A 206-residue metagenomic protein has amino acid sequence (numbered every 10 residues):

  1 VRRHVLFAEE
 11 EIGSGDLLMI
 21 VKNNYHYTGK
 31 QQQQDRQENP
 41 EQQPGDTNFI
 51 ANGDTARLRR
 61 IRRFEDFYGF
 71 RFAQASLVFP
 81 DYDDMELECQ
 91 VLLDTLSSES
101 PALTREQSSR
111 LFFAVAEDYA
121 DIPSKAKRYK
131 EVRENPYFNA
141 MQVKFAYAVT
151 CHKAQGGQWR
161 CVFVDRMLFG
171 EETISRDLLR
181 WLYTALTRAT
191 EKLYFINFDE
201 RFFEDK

Functional and structural regions predicted by a protein language model:
V1-D205: Core RecA-like ATPase module of SF1/SF2 helicases and allied nucleic-acid translocases
